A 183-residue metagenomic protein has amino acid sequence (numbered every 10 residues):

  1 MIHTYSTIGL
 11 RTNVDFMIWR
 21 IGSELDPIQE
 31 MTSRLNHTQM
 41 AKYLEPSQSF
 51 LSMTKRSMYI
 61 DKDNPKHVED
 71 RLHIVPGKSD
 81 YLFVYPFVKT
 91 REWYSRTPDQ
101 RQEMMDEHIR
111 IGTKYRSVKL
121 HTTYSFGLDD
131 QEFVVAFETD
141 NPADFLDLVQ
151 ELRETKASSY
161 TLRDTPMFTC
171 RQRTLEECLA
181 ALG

Functional and structural regions predicted by a protein language model:
M1-V14, A41-R56, I109-V134, L148 (+1 more regions): Short, glycine- and small/hydrophobic-rich beta-strand elements in well-ordered beta-sheets
I8, I21-G22: Short gly/ser-rich anion-binding loops that grip negatively charged ligand groups
G9-L10, P27, M40-K42, I74-P76: Short, charge-rich binding segments
S23-P27, S47-K114, F126, D140-Q150 (+1 more regions): Short S/T/G/P-rich N-terminal loop/turn motif that feeds into the first structured element of a domain
P27-M31, H37, A41-Q48: Short, solvent-exposed secondary-structure capping/transition elements
E30-T38, D147-E154: Short amphipathic alpha-helices in soluble, non-transmembrane regions that often serve as interface/regulatory elements
